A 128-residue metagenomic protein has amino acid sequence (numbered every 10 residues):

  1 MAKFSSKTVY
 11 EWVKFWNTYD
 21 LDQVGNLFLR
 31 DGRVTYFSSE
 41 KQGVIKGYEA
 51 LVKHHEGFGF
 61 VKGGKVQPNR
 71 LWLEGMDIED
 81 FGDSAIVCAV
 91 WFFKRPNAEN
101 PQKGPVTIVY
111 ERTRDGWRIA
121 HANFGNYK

Functional and structural regions predicted by a protein language model:
M1-R30: Short, low-complexity N-terminal intrinsically disordered segments enriched in polar/charged residues
L21-D83: A solvent-exposed, acidic/Ser-Thr-rich amphipathic alpha-helical stretch
R33, A89-K94: Generic short beta-strand segments
L71-L73, I86-C88, N100-T107: Short, surface-exposed coil-to-beta transition loops
F93-P101: Short, cysteine-centered beta-strand-loop-beta hairpins and adjacent loop/turn segments enriched in charged/polar
K103-K128: Short beta-strand edge/turn micro-motifs at domain boundaries
